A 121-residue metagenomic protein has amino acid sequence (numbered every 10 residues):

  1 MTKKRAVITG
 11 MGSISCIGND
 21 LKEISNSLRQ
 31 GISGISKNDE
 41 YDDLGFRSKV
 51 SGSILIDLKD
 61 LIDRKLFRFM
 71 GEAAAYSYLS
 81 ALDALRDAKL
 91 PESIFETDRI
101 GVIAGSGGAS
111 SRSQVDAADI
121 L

Functional and structural regions predicted by a protein language model:
M1-L121: Conserved "HGTGT" condensation-loop signature of ketosynthase/thiolase-family condensing enzymes that catalyze
